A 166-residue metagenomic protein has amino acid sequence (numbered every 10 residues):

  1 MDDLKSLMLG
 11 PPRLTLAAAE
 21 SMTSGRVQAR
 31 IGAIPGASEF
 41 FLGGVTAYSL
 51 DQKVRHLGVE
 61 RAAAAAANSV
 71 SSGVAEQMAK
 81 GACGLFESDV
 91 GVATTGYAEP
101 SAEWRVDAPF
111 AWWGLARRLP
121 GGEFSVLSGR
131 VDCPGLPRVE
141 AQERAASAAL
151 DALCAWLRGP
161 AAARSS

Functional and structural regions predicted by a protein language model:
M1-S166: Short alpha-helical segments enriched in small residues
